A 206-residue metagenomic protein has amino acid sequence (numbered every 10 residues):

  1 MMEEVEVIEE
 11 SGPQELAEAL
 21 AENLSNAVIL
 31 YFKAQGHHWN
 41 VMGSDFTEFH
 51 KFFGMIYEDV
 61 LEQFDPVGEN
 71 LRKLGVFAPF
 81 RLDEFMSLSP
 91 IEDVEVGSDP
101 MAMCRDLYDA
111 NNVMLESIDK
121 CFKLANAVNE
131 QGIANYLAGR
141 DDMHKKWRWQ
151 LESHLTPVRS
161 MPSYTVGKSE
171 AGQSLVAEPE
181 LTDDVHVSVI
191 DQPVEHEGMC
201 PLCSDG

Functional and structural regions predicted by a protein language model:
M2-N23, P100: Disorder-to-helix initiation segments
I8-E15, I29-M55, S117-G132: Helix-loop segments that flank and shape redox-cofactor active sites
L24, Y31, H38, Y57 (+6 more regions): A structural signal for well-ordered alpha-helices, especially hydrophobic packing surfaces of coiled-coils
V41, D45-E84, H154: Conserved alpha-helical segments that form or flank metal/cofactor-binding pockets of metalloenzymes
D65, E69, M86-G139: Acidic/histidine-rich alpha-helical segments that form the ligand environment of transition-metal centers
M114-G172: Preference for long, well-ordered alpha-helical segments
G198-P201: Cys/His-enriched microdomains
